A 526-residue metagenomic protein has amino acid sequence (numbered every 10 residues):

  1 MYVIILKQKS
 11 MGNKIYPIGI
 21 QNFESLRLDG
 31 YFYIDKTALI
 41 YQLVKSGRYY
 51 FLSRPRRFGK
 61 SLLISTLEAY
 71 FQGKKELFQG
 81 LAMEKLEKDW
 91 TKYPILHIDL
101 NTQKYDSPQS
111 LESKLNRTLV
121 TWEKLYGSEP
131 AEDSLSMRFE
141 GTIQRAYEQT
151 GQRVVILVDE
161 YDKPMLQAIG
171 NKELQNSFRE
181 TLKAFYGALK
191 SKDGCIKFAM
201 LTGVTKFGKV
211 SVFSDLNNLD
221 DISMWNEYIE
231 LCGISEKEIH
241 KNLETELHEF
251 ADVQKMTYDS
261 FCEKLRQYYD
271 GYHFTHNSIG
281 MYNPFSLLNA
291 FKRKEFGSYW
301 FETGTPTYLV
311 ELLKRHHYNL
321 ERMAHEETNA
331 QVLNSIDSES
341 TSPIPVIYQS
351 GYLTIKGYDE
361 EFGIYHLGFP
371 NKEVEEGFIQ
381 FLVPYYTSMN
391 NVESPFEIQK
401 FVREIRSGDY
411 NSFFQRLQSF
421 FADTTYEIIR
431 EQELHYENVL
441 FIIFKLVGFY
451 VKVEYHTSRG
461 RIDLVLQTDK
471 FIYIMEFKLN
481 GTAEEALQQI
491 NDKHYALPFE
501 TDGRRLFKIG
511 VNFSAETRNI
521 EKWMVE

Functional and structural regions predicted by a protein language model:
M1-Q432, V447: Phosphate-binding site recognition
A146-T150, I443-D469: Active-site metal-binding core of divalent-cation-utilizing nuclease and nuclease-like domains
V155, F471-Y473, F507: Structural motif
Q175-E180, L479-A496: Mg2+/Mn2+-dependent nuclease catalytic core
F185-K192, P345-L353, F441-K445, F449 (+1 more regions): Metal-dependent nuclease catalytic cores in nucleic-acid-processing enzymes, especially RNase H-like/related
L440, I462-L479, K493: Conserved catalytic cores of phosphodiester-cleaving nucleases, focusing on short active-site segments
P498, D502-E526: Domain-level recognition of nuclease-like catalytic cores that cleave nucleotide substrates
